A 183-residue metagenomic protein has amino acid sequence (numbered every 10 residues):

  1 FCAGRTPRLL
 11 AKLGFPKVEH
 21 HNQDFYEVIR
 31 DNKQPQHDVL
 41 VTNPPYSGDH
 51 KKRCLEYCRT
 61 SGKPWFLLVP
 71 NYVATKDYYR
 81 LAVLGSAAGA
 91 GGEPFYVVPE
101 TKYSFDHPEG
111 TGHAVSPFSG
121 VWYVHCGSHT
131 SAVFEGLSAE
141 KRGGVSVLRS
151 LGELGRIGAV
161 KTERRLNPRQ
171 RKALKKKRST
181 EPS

Functional and structural regions predicted by a protein language model:
F1-S183: Class I S-adenosyl-L-methionine-dependent methyltransferase catalytic core
